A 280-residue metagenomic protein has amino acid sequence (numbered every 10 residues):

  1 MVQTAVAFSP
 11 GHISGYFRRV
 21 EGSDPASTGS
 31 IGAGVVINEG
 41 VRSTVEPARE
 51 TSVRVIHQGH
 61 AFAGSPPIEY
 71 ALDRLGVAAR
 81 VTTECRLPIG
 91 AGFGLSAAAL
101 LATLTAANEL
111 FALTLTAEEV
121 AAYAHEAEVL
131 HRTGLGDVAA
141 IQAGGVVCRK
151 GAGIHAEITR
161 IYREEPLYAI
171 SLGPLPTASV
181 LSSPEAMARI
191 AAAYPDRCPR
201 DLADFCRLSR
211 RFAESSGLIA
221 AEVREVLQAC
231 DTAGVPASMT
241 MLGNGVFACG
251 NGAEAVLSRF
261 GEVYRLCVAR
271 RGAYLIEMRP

Functional and structural regions predicted by a protein language model:
M1-I89, V268-P280: ATP-binding N-lobe of GHMP and related small-molecule kinases
V6, H155-P280: C-terminal nucleotide
S9-G11, P47, Q142, G151 (+2 more regions): Short, structured patches in soluble enzyme cores that scaffold and shape functional sites
R18, E46, I141-A143, V147-K150 (+1 more regions): Short beta-strand-to-turn element immediately C-terminal to the catalytic PLP-Schiff-base lysine in fold type I
G34, R86, G90-L100, H131-G145: FAD-binding core of FAD-dependent oxidoreductases, characterized by glycine-rich FAD pyrophosphate-binding loops
F93-A117: DPxDG-like acidic metal-binding loop motif
A117-R160: Alpha/beta catalytic cores of group-transfer enzymes, especially the acyltransferase/condensing modules of polyketide
